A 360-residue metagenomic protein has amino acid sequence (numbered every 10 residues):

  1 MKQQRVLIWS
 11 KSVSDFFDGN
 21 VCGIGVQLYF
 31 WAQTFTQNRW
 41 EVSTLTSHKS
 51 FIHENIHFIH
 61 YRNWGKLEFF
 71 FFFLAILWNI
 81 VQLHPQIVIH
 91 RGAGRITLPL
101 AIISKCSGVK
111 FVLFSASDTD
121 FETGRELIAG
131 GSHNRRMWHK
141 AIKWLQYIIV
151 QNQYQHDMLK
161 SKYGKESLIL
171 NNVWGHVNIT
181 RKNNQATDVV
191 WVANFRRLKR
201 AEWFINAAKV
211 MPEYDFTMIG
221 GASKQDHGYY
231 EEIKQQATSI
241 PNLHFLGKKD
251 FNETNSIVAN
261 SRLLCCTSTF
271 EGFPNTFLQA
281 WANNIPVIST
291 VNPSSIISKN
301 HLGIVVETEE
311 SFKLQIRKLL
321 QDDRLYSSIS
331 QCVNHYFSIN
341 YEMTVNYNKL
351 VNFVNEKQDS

Functional and structural regions predicted by a protein language model:
M1-S50, K209: N-terminal subdomain of nucleotide-sugar transferases
L7-W9, R181-K199, I205-M211, F216-I219: Conserved donor-binding/catalytic core segment of Leloir-type glycosyltransferases
F30, L77-W78, I102, C106 (+1 more regions): Membrane-proximal helix-turn-helix segments that form the acceptor-binding/catalytic region of lipid-linked
F71, K110, D120-K140, W144 (+1 more regions): Nucleotide-sugar donor phosphate/pyrophosphate-binding loop at the beta->alpha transition of glycosyltransferases
V88-V109, L113-S115, T119-D120: An aromatic- and histidine-rich active-site surface loop
D215-N242, E253: Short, structured helix-loop element that forms part of the nucleotide-activated donor/catalytic region
T269: Aromatic "clamp/platform" in nucleotide-sugar-dependent glycosyltransferases that forms part of the donor/acceptor
A282-T290: Short hydrophobic beta-strand element within catalytic cores of glycosyltransferases and related nucleotide-activated
